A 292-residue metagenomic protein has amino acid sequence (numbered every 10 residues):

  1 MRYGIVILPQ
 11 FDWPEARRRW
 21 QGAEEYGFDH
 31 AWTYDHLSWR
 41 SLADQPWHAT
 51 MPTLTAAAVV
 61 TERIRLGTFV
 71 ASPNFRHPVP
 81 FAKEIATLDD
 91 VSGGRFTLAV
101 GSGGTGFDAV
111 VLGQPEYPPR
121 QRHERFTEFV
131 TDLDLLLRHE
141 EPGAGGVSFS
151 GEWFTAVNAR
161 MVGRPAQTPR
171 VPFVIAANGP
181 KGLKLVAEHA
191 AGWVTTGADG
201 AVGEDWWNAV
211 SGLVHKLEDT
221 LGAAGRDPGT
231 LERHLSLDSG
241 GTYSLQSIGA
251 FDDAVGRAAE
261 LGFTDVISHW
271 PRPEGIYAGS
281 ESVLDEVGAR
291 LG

Functional and structural regions predicted by a protein language model:
M1-V60, V171, P271, D285-V287: N-terminal beta1-alpha1-beta2 module of alpha/beta enzyme domains
Y3-I7, A31-T33, R65-A71, F96-V100 (+4 more regions): Hydrophobic faces of well-ordered beta-strands that scaffold small-molecule active sites in alpha/beta enzyme cores
Y3-P14, A71-V79, Q167-N178, S236-G249: Active-site mouth loops of central-metabolism enzymes
D12-A23, F81-E84, I175-E188, L245-A259: Short, acidic/polar
A16, T50, L54, P78-F81 (+4 more regions): Aromatic/hydrophobic pocket-lining residues that form the small-molecule binding cavity in soluble enzyme cores
Q21-E25, L54-R63, I85-R95, A187-E188 (+2 more regions): Acidic (Asp/Glu)-rich catalytic clusters
A43, N74-H189, S211-A224, P228: Internal, glycine-rich beta/alpha segment that forms the wall or movable "lid" of small-molecule/cofactor binding
D44-G67, R125-L135, L213-A224, P228 (+2 more regions): Alpha-helix-loop-beta-strand connector modules within alpha/beta enzyme cores
